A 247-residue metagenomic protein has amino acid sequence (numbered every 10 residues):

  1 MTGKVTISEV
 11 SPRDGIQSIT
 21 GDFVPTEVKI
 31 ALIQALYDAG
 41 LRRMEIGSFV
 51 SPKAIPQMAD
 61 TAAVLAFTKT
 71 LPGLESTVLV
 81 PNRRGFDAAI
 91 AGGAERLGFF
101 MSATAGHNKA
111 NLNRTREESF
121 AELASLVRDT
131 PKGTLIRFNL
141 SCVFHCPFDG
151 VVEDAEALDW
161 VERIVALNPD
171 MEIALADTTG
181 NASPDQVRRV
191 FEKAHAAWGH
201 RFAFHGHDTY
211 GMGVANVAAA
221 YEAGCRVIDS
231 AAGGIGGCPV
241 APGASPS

Functional and structural regions predicted by a protein language model:
M1-E45, Q57-A63, F67-L71: Conserved N-terminal beta1-alpha1 strand-loop-helix module at the mouth
M1-G21, G98-N111, T134-F148, V190-G199: N-terminal small/glycine-rich loop or linker at the start of catalytic domains across soluble metabolic enzymes
T6-P12, I16, R42-I46, E75-V80 (+5 more regions): Hydrophobic faces of well-ordered beta-strands that scaffold small-molecule active sites in alpha/beta enzyme cores
S8-I30, L74-R83, N108-T115, V143-E156 (+1 more regions): Active-site mouth loops of central-metabolism enzymes
R42-F67, M101-R114, C142-D149, A174-P184 (+1 more regions): Glycine-rich, proline-tolerant flexible connector loops at the mouths of alpha/beta enzymes
A54-V78, E118-I136, L158-I164, Q186-F204 (+1 more regions): Alpha-helix-loop-beta-strand connector modules within alpha/beta enzyme cores
T104-E162, A166-T178: Conserved anion-binding
A176-S247: Catalytic alpha/beta core domains of metabolic enzymes, predominantly
